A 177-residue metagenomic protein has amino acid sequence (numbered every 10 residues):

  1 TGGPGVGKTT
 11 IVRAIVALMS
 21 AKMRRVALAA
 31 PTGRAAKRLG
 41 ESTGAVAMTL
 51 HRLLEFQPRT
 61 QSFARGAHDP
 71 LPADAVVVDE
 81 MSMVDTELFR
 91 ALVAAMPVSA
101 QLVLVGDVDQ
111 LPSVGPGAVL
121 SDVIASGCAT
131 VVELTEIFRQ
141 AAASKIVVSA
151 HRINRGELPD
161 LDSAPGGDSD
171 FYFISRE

Functional and structural regions predicted by a protein language model:
T1-G2, A30, E80, G106: The Walker A (P-loop) glycine that initiates the GxxxxGKT/S ATP-binding motif of P-loop NTPases
G5: Walker A (P-loop) phosphate-binding loop of P-loop NTPases
K8: Conserved lysine of the Walker
I11, I15: Hydrophobic positions on the alpha1 helix immediately C-terminal to the Walker A/P-loop
A17-A27: Post-Walker A helix-loop "phosphate-sensing" segment adjacent to the P-loop in P-loop NTPases
R25-A30, R34-A95, E136-I137, I146-V147 (+1 more regions): Conserved P-loop NTPase motor core of helicases/translocases
T86-A100, A118-V123: Short, conserved "post-DEAD/DEAH" coupling segment immediately C-terminal to helicase motif II within the SF2/RecA-like
V108-E177: Conserved helicase motor core of P-loop NTPases
